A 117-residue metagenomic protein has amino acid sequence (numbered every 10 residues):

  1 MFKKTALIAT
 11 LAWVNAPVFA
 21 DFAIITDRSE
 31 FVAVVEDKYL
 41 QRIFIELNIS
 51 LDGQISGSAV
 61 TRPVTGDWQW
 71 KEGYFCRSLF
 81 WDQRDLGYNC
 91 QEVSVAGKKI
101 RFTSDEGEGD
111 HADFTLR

Functional and structural regions predicted by a protein language model:
M1-F2, V18: N-terminal targeting/docking segments
F2-T5, V32: Bacterial Sec-dependent N-terminal signal peptides
K4-W13: Sec-dependent N-terminal signal peptides
P17-R117: Lipid interaction determinants
